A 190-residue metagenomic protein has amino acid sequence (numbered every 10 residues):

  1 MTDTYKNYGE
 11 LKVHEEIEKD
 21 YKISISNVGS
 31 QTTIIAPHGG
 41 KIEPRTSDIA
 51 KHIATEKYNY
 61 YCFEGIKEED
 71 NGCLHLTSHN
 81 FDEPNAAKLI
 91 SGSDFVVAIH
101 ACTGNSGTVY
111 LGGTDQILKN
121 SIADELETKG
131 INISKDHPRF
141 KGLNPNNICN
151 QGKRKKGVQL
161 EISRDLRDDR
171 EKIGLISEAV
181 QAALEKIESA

Functional and structural regions predicted by a protein language model:
M1-A190: N-terminal catalytic or cofactor-binding beta/alpha core of small enzyme domains
